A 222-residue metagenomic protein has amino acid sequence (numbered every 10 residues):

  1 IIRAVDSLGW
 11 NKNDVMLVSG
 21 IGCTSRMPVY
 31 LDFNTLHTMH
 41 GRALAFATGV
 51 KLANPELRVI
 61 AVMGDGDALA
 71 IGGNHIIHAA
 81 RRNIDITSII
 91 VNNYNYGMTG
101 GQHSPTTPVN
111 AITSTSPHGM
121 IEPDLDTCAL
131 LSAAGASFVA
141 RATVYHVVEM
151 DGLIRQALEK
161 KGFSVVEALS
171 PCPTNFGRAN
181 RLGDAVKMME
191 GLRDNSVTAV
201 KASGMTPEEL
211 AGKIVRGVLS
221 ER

Functional and structural regions predicted by a protein language model:
I1-D6, L44-K51, I77-A80, L125-S132 (+2 more regions): Predominant activation on well-ordered alpha-helical scaffold segments within soluble catalytic domains
S7-G9, N13-C23, M39-G41, N54 (+2 more regions): Metallocofactor- and cofactor-centric catalytic cores in central/energy metabolism, strongly enriched
V18, C23-G97: Thiamine diphosphate
I21-C23, N93-N95, H146, L169-N175 (+1 more regions): Glycine-rich beta-alpha junction loops
N34-T35, A79, S104-P108, A157 (+1 more regions): Short, hinge-like loop/turn segments at secondary-structure boundaries
A61-M63, F138-T143, V165: Short catalytic-loop micro-motif centered on adjacent basic/acidic residues
S104-Q156: Conserved thiamine diphosphate
S170-R222: Flexible, low-complexity linker and terminal segments
